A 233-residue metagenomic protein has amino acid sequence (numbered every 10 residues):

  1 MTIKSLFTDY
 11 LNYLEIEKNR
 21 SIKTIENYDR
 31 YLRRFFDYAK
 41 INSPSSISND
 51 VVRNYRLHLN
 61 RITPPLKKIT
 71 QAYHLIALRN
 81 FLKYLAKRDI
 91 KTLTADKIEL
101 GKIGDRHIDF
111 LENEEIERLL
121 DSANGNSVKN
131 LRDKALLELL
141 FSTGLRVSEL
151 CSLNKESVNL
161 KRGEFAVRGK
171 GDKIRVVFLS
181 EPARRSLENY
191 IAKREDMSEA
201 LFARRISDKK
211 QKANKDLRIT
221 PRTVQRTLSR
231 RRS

Functional and structural regions predicted by a protein language model:
M1-S233: Conserved catalytic core of the tyrosine transesterase superfamily
